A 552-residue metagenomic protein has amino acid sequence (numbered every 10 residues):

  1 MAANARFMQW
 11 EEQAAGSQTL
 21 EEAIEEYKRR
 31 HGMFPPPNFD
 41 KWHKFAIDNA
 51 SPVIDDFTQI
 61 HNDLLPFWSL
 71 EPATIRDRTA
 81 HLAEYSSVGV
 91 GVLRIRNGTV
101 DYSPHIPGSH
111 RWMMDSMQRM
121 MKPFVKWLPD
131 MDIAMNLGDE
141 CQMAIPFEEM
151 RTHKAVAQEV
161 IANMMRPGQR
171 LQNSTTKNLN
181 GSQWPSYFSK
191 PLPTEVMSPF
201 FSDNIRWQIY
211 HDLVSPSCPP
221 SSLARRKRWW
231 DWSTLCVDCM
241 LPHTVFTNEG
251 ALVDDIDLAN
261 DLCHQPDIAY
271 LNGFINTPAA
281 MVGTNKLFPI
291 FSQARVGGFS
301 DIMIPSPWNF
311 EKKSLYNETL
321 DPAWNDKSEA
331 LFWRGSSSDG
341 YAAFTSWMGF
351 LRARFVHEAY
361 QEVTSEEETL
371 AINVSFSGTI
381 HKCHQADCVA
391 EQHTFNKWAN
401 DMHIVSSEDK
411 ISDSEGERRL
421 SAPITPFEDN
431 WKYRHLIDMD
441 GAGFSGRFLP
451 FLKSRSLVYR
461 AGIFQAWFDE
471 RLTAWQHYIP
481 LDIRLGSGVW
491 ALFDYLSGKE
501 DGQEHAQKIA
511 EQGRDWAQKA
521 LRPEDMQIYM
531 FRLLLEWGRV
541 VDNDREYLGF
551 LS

Functional and structural regions predicted by a protein language model:
M1-P426, Y547-S552: Secretory-pathway glycan-assembly enzymes, especially type II membrane glycosyltransferases that use nucleotide-sugar
I424-S552: Catalytic binding pocket for nucleotide-activated donors in carbohydrate/polymer assembly enzymes
